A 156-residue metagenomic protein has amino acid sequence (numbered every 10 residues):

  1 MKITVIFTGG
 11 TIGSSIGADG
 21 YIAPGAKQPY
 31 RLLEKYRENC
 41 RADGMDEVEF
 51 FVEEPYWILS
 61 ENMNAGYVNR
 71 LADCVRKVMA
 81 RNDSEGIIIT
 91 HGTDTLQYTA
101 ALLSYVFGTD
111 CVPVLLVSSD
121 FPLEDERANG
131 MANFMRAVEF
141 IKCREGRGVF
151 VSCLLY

Functional and structural regions predicted by a protein language model:
M1-Y156: Active-site histidine-anchored catalytic micro-motif
